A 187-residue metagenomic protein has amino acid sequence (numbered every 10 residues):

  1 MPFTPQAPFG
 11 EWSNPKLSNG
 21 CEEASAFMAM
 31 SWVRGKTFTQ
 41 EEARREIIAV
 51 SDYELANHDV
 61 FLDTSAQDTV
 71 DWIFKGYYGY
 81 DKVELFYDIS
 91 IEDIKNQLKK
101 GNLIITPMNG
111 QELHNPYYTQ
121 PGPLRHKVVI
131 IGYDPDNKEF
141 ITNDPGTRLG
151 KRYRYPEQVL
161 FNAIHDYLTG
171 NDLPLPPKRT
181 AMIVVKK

Functional and structural regions predicted by a protein language model:
M1-P2, L103, P145: Proline-rich low-complexity regions
M1-Q67, G110, Y118-T119, D136 (+1 more regions): Active-site-adjacent structural segments surrounding the nucleophilic cysteine of cysteine proteases and isopeptidases
K16, G20, A24-M28, S65-I73 (+6 more regions): Extracytoplasmic/secreted proteins, especially bacterial periplasmic and envelope-associated proteins
S25, A29, V33-T37, S51 (+5 more regions): Sec/Tat-exported extracytoplasmic proteins
R44-V50, Q67-K82, L124-V129: Short N-terminal helix-initiation segments at or just after the protein's N-terminus
N57-I91, N96-K100: Mid-length scaffold segments of soluble, non-membrane domains
I89-I141: Active-site-adjacent substructure of cysteine-protease-like catalytic cores
P121-G122, I131-K187: Noncatalytic regulatory segments and standalone regulatory/sensor domains
